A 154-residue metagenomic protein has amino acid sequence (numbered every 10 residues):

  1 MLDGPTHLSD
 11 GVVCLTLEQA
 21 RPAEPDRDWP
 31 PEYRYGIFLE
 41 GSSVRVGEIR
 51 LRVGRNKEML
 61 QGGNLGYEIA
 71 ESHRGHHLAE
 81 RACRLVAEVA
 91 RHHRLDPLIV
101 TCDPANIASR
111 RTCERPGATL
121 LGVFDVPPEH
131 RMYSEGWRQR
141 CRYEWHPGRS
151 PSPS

Functional and structural regions predicted by a protein language model:
M1-A23, W29-S154: Acyl-donor (CoA/ACP) binding surface of acyl/acetyltransferases
